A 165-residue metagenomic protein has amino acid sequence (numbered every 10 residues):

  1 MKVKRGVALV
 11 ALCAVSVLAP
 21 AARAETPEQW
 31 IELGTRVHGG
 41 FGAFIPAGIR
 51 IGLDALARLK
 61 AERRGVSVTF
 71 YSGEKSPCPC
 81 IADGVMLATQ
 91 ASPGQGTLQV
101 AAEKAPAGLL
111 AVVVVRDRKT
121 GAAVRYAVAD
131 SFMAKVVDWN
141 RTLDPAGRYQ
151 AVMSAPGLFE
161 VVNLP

Functional and structural regions predicted by a protein language model:
M1-V10: Bacterial N-terminal signal peptides that target proteins for export
L9-V17: Bacterial N-terminal signal peptides
L18-A24: Sec/Tat signal peptide C-region and signal peptidase I cleavage site
A24-F41, P46-P165: Non-transmembrane, aqueous-exposed alpha-helical and coiled segments at domain scale
